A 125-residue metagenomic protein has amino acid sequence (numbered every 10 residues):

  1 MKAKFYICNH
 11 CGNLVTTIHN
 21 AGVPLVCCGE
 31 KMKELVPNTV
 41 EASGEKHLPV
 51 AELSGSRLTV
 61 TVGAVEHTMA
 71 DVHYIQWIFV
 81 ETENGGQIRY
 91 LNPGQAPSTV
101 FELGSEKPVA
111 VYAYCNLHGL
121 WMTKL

Functional and structural regions predicted by a protein language model:
F5, P24, Y112: Residues immediately within or flanking Cys/His clusters that coordinate Zn2+ in small zinc-binding modules
C8-C11, C27, C115: Short cysteine-rich clusters marking metal-coordination/redox-active sites
T17-A21, L35-N38, T123-L125: Short Cys/His-rich "knuckle" micro-motifs
A21-K31: Cysteine-rich micro-motifs
V62-A70: Short amphipathic, basic-aromatic surface patches that mediate peripheral association with negatively charged
P97-F101: Short strand-edge motifs at loop-to-beta-strand transitions and within beta-strands of extracellular beta-rich domains
K107-L117: Short, aromatic- and glycine-rich surface loops/edge beta-strands on solvent-exposed regions
N116-K124: Short acidic/polar inter-strand loop motif in beta-rich domains
